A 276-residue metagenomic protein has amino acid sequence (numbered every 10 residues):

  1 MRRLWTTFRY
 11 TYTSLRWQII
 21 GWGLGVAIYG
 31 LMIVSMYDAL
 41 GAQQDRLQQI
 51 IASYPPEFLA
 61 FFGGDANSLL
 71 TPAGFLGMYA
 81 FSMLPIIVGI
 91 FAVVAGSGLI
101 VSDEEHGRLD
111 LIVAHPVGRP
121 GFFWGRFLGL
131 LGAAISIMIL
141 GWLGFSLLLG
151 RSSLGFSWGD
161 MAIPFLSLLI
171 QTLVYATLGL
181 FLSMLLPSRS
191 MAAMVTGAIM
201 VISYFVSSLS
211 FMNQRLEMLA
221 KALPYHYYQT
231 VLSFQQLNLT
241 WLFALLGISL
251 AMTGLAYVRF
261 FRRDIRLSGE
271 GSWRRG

Functional and structural regions predicted by a protein language model:
M1-V26, G269: Aromatic- and glycine-rich beta-strand/loop motifs that create alpha-glucan
L15, M32-P72, V195-G276: Terminal transmembrane helical anchor/hairpin motif
L31, W124-L180, M184, L237: Secretory targeting signals
L76-S102, G197: Long, hydrophobic alpha-helical segments
A92-G96, G144, T177-L178, P224 (+1 more regions): Hydrophobic/aromatic residues in alpha-helical transmembrane segments
V93-V113, F127: Transmembrane helix boundary and interhelical loop/hinge segments in multi-pass membrane proteins
L169-I202, L209: A structural motif at transmembrane helix-loop-helix junctions in multipass membrane proteins
